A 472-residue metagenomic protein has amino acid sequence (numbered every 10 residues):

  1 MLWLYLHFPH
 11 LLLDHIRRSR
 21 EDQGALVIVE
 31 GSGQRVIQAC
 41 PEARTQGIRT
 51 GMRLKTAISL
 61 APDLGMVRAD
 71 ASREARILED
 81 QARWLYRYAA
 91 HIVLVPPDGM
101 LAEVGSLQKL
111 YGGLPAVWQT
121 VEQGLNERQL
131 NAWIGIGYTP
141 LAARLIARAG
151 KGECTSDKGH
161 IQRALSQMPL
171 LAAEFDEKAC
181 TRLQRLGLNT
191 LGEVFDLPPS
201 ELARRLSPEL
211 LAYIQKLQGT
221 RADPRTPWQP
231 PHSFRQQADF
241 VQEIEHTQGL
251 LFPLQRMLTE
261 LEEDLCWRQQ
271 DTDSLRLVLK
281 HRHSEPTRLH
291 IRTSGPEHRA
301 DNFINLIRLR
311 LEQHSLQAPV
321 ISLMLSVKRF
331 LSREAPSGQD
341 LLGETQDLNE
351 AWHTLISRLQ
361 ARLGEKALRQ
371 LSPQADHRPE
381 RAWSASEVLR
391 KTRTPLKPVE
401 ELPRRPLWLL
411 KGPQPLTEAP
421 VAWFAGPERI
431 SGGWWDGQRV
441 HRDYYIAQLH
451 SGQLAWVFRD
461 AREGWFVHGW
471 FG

Functional and structural regions predicted by a protein language model:
M1-L101, S106-Q108, P115-E122, A132: Residues that scaffold, gate, or flank divalent-cation-dependent active/transport sites
W3, D63, C180, Q184-S322 (+1 more regions): DNA-contacting surface of Y-family translesion DNA polymerases
Q46, H160-D196: Amphipathic, charged-and-aliphatic alpha-helical interface segments that function as noncatalytic docking
G47, A57, D98, I134 (+6 more regions): A residue-level signal for conserved active-site and pocket-lining positions in enzyme catalytic cores
P115-T155, E209-L217: Structured, non-catalytic alpha/beta "coupling" segments that mediate domain-domain communication and provide generic
R128-W133, L311-V320, L363-L368: Flexible helix-coil linker/hinge segments at domain or subdomain boundaries
Y138-L145, D271-H283, V320-L331, Q370-A385: A glycine-rich phosphate-binding loop feature that marks nucleotide/adenosyl-phosphate handling sites
D340-G472: Mature hydrolase/peptidase catalytic cores and their serpin-fold inhibitory cores, especially in secreted
